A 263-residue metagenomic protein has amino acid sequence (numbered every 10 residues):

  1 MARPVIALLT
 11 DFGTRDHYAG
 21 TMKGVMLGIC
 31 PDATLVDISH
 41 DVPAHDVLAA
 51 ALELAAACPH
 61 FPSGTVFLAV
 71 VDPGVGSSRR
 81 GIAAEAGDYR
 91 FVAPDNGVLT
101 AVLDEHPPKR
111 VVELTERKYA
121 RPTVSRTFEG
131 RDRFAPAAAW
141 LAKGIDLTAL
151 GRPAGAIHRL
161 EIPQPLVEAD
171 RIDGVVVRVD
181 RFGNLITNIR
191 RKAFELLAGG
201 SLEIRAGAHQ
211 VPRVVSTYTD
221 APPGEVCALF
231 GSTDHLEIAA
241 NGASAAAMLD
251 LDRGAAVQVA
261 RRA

Functional and structural regions predicted by a protein language model:
R3-A44: N-terminal glycine-rich anion-binding loop in soluble enzyme alpha/beta folds
P4-A7, A33-V36, T65-L68, G81-A83 (+9 more regions): Structural motif
P4-V5, I29-L35, A49, H60-V70 (+1 more regions): Active-site histidine-anchored catalytic micro-motif
I29-D32, A57-F61, E105, W140-T148 (+1 more regions): Change "in soluble alpha/beta enzymes" to "in soluble alpha/beta proteins
D37-A57: N-terminal beta-loop-helix "entrance" segment that forms/cooperates in small-molecule cofactor or anionic ligand
R121-A198: Anionic-ligand-binding alpha/beta catalytic cores of soluble enzymes and soluble regulatory domains that recognize
I186-D250: A conserved acidic, glycine/proline-rich C-terminal tail/linker
A255-R262: Surface-exposed interaction regions enriched in Ser/Thr/Asp/Glu that occur as long low-complexity tracts or repetitive
